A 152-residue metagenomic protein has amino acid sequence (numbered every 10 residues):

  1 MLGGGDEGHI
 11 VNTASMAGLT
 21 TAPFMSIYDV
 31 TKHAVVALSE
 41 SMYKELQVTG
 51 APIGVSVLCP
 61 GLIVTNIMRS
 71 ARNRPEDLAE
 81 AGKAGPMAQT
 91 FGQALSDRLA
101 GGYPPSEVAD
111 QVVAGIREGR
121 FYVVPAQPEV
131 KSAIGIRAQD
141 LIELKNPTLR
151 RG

Functional and structural regions predicted by a protein language model:
L2-G4, T20, S41-I53: Active-site-adjacent segment of SDR/Rossmann-fold oxidoreductases
N12: Rossmann-fold scaffold of SDR-type NAD(P)-dependent oxidoreductases
S15: Residue(s) in the substrate-gating loop at a strand-loop-helix junction that position the organic substrate next
T20-I27: Active-site loop immediately N-terminal to the catalytic Tyr-X3-Lys motif of short-chain dehydrogenase/reductase
S26, A34-A37, P104: Conserved cofactor-binding/catalytic machinery of classical short-chain dehydrogenase/reductase
T31: Active-site helix of classical SDR
S39-E40, A109: Short-chain dehydrogenase/reductase
E45-V123: SDR active-site lid
